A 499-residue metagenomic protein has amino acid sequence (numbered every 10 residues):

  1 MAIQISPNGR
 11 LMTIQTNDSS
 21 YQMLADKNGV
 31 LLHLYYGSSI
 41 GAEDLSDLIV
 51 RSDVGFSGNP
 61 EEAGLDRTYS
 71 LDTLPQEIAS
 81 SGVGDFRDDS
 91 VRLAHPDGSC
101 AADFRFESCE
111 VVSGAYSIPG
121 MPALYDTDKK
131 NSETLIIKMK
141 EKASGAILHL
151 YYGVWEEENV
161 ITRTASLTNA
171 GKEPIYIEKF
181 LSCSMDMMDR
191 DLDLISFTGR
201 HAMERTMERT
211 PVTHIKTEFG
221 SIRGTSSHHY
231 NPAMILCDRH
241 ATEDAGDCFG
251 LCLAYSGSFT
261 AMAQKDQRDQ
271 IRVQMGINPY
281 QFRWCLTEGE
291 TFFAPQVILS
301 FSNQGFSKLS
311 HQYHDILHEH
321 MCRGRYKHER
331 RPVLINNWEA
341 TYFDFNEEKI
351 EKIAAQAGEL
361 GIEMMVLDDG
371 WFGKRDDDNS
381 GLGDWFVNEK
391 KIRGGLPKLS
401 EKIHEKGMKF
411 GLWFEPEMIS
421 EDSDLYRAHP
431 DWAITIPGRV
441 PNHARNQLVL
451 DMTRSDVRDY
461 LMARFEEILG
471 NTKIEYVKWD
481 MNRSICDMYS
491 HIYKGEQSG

Functional and structural regions predicted by a protein language model:
M1-M12, Q270-T287: Short acidic, Pro/Gly- and aromatic-enriched capping/linker segments at domain boundaries
I5, R10-N17, Y21, L31-Q264 (+1 more regions): Polysaccharide-binding surfaces and accessory modules of carbohydrate-active proteins
D18, A165, G289, I335 (+4 more regions): Conserved, mostly hydrophobic/aromatic
A101-F106, W284-N303: Short Pro-Gly-centered flexible turn/kink motifs
F180, S256, I298, I335-A340 (+4 more regions): Active-site beta-loop-alpha junctions enriched in small/polar residues
T291, P332-N336, E363-M364, G407-G411 (+1 more regions): Structural preference for beta-strand elements that scaffold enzyme active sites
K349-F372, N471: Catalytic domains of carbohydrate-active enzymes, especially glycoside hydrolases
D369-G499: Aromatic- and carboxylate-enriched substrate-binding clefts and catalytic-loop regions of carbohydrate-active enzymes
